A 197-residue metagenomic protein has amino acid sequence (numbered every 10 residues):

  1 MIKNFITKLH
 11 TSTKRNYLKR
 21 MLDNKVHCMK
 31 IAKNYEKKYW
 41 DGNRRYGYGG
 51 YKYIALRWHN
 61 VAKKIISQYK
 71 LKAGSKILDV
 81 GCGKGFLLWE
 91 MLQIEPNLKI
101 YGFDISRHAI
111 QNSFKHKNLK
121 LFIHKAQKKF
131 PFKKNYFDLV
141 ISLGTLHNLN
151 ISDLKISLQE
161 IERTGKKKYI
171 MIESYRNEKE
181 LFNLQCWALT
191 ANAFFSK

Functional and structural regions predicted by a protein language model:
M1-Y69, A73-V80, K84-P131, L149-R163 (+1 more regions): Class I (Rossmann-like) S-adenosyl-L-methionine-dependent methyltransferase catalytic domain, capturing the SAM-binding
I141: A conserved beta-strand element that flanks and buttresses the S-adenosyl-L-methionine
T145: Hydrophobic adenine-recognition pocket in adenosine-nucleotide-binding enzymes
